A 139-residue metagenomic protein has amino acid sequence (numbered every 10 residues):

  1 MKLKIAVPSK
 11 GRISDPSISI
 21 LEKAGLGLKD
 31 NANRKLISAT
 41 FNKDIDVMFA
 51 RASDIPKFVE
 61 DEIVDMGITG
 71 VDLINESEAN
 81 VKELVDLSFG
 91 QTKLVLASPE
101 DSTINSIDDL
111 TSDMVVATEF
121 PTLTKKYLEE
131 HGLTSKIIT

Functional and structural regions predicted by a protein language model:
M1-T139: Domain-level signature for soluble enzymes in the chorismate/prephenate branch of the shikimate pathway
